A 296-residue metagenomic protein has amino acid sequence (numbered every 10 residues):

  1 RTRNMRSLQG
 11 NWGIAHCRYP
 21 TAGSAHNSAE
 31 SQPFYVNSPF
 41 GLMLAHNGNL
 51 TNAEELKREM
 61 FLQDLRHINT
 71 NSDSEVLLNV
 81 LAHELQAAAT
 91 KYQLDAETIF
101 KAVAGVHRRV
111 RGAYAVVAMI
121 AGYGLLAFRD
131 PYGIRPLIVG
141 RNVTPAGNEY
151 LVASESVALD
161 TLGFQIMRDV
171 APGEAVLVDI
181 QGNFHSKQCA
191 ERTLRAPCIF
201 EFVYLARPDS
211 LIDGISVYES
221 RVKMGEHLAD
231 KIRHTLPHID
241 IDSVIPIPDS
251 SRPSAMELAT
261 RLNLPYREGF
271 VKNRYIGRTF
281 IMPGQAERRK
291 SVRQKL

Functional and structural regions predicted by a protein language model:
R1-P172, L177-D179, N183-D242, I247: Conserved short alpha-helical segments that host acidic/polar catalytic motifs at enzyme active sites
L56, S254-A255: Generic structural signal for hydrophobic residues
L65, L94, R261, Y275-I276: Flexible domain-boundary/linker segments
L125, R252-P253: Short, active-site-adjacent cap segments at secondary-structure transitions
N183, R252, R274: Surface-exposed, flexible loop/turn segments at secondary-structure boundaries
D249-S251, E257-A259: Active-site diphosphate/adenylate-binding microenvironment
N263-L296: Short, glycine/charge-rich flexible loops or terminal/linker lids adjacent to PRPP-binding catalytic cores
